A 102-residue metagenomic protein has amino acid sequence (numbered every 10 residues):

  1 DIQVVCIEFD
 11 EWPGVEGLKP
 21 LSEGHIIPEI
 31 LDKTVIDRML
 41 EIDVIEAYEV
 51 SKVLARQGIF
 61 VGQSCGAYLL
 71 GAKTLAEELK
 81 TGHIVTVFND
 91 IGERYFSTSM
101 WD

Functional and structural regions predicted by a protein language model:
D1-Q63, E78, S99-D102: Active-site/ligand-binding loops adjacent to catalytic centers
W12-P13, Y68, E93-R94: Short, active-site-adjacent cap segments at secondary-structure transitions
E29, K73-D102: Phosphate-binding loop/pocket of nucleotide- and phosphate-handling active sites
F60, A67, V85: A short, small-residue-rich loop immediately preceding and capping a beta-strand
S64-A72: Short glycine/serine/threonine-rich phosphate/pyrophosphate-binding segments that cradle anionic phosphate groups
